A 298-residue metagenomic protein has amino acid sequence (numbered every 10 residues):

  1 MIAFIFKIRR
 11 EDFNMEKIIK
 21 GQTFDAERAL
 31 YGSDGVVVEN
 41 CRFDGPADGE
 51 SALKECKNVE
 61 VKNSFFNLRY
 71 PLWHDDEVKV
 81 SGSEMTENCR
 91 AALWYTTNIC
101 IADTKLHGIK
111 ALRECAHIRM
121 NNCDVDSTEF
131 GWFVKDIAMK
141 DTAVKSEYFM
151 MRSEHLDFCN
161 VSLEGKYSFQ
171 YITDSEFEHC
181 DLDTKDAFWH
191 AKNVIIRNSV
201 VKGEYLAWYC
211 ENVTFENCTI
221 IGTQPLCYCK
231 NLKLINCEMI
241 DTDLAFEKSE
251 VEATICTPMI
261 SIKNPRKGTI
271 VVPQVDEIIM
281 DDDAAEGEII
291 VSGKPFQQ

Functional and structural regions predicted by a protein language model:
M1-N14: Short, Lys/Arg-enriched N-terminal segments with co-localized hydrophobic residues within the first ~10-30 amino acids
F13-Q298: Long, distal/terminal scaffolding or interaction modules with repetitive or compositionally biased sequence
